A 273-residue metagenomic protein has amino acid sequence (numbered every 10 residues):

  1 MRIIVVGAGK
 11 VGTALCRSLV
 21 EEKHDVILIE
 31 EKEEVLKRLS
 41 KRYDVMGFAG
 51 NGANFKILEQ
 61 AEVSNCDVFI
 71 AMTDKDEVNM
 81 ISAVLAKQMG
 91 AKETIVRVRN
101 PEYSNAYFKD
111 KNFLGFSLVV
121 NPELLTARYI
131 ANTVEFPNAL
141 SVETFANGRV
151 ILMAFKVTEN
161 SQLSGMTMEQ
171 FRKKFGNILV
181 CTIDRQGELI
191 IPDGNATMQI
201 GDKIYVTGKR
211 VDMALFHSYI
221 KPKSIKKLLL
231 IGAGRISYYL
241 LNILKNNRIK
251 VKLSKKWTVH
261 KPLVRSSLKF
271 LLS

Functional and structural regions predicted by a protein language model:
M1-S273: Cytosolic regulatory regions of ion transport systems
